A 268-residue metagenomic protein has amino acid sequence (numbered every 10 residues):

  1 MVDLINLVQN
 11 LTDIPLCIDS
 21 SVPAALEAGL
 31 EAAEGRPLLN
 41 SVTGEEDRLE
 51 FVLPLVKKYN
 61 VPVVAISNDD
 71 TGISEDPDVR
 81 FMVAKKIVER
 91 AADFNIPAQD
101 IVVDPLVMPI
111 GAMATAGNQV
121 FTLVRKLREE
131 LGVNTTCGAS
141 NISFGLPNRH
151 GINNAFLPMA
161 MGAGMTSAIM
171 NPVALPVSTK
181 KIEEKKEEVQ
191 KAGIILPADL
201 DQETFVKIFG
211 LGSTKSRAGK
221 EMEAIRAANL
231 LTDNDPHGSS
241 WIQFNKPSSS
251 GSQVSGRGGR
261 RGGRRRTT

Functional and structural regions predicted by a protein language model:
M1-E34, G117, F121-C137: Alpha-helix-loop-beta-strand connector modules within alpha/beta enzyme cores
M1-L4, S20-A28, G44-K57, G72-M82 (+1 more regions): Active-site-adjacent beta->alpha loops and helix N-cap segments on the catalytic face of soluble alpha/beta enzymes
I14-D19, P37-S41, V63-I66, I101-P105 (+2 more regions): Hydrophobic faces of well-ordered beta-strands that scaffold small-molecule active sites in alpha/beta enzyme cores
S21-P23, V42-G44, I66-T71, L106-I110 (+2 more regions): Active-site beta-loop-alpha junctions enriched in small/polar residues
G29, V103, A160: Conserved, mostly hydrophobic/aromatic
A33-R36, D47-E50, A114-R125, E129-E187: Active-site-adjacent loop and "lid" segments of alpha/beta metabolic enzymes
E45-M108: Conserved anion-binding
N148-T268: Active-site loops and adjacent core secondary-structure elements that bind or stabilize anionic groups
